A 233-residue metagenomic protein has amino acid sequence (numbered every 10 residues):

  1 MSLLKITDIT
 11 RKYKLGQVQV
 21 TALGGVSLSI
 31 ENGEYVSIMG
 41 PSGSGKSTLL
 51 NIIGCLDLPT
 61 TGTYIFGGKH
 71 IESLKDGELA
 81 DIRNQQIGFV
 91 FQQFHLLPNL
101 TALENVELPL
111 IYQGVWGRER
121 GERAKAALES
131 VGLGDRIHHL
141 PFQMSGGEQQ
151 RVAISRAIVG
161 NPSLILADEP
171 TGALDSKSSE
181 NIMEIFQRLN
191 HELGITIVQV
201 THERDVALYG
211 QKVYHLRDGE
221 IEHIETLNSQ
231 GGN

Functional and structural regions predicted by a protein language model:
M1-K12, E222-N233: ABC-family P-loop ATPase nucleotide-binding domain
L3-L216: ABC family nucleotide-binding domain
V213-E225: H-loop (His-switch) and adjacent beta-strand-loop-beta switch element of ABC-type ATPase nucleotide-binding domains
